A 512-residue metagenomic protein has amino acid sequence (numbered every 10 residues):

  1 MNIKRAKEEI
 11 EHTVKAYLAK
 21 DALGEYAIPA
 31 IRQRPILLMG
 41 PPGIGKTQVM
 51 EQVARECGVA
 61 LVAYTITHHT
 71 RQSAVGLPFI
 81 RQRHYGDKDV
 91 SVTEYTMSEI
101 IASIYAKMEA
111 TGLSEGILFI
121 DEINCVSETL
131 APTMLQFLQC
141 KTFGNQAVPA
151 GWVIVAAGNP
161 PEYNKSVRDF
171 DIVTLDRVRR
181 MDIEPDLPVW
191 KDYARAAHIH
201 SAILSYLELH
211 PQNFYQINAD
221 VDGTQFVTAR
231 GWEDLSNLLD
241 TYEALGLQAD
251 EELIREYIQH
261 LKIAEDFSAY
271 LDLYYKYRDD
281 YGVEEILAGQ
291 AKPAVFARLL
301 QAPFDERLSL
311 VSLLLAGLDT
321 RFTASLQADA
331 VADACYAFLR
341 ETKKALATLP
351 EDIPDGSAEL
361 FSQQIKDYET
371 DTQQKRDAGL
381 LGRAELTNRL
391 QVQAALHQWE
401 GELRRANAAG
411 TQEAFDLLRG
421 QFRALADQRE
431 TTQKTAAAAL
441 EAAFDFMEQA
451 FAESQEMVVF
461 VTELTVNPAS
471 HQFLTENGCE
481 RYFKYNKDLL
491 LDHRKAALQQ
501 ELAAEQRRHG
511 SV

Functional and structural regions predicted by a protein language model:
M1-Q212, I217-D220: AAA+ P-loop NTPase catalytic core and its hallmark functional loops
G24-R34, G43-K46, Y242-Y257, V512: Conserved, well-structured beta-alpha core segment at the onset of a catalytic domain
P35-L37, C57-H68, I80, D89-G116 (+13 more regions): Conformational switch/transducer regions in large eukaryotic molecular machines and scaffolds
A196-D355: Alpha-helical lid/collar subdomain of P-loop NTPases
L300-V512: Terminal-proximal interaction/regulatory segments of ATP-powered molecular machines
